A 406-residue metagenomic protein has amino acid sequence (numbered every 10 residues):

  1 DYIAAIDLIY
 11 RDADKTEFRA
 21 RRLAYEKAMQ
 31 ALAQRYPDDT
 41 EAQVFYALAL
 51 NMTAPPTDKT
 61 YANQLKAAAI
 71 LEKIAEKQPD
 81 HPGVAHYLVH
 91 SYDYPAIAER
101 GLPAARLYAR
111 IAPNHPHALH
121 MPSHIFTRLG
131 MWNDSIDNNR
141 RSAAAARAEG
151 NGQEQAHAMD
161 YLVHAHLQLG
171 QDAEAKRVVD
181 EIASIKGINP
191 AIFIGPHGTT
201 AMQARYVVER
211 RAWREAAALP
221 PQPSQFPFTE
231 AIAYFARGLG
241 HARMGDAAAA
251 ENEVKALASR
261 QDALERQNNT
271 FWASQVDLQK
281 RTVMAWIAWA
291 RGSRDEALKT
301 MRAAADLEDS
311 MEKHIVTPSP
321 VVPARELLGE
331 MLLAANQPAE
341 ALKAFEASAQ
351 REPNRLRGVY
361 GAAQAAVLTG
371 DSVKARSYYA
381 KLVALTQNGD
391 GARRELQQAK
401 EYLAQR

Functional and structural regions predicted by a protein language model:
I3-L8, F45, Y87, M121 (+9 more regions): "A position-specific structural signal for the A-helix of alpha-solenoid helical repeats
L8, L50, S91-Y92, F126 (+6 more regions): Residue at a conserved register position within TPR or TPR-like alpha-solenoid repeats
R35, A75-K77, R106-N114, A144-N151 (+6 more regions): Solenoid-like repeat scaffolds
P79-A85, P113-L119, G152-Y161, A191-A201 (+4 more regions): Generic helix N-cap/helix-start motif at coil->alpha-helix transitions
D137-A144, L167, V179-S184, V254-S259 (+3 more regions): TPR/TPR-like (Sel1-like) alpha-helical repeat modules
